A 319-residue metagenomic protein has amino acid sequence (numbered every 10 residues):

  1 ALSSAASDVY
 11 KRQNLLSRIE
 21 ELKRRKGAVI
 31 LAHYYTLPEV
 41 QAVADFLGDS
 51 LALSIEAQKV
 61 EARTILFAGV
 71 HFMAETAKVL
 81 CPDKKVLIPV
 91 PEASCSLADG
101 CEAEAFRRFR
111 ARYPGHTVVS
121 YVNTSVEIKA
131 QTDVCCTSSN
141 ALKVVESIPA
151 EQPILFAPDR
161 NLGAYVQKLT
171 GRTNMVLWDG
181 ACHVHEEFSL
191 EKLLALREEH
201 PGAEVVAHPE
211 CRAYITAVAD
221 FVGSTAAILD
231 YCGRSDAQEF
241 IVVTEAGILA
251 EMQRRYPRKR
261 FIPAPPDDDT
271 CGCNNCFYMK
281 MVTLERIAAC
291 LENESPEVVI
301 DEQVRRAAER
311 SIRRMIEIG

Functional and structural regions predicted by a protein language model:
A1-A6, Y10: Single conserved hydrophobic/aromatic residue that forms the stacking wall/gate of nucleotide- or nucleobase-binding
K11-A28, R314-E317: N-terminal basic/disordered segments at the start of proteins
G27-T36, V40-A42: N-terminal glycine-rich anion-binding loops that anchor highly charged ligand groups
D45-L53, D83-A93, V134-S139, T173-C182 (+3 more regions): Short hydrophobic/aromatic-enriched beta-strand-loop microsegments
L47-S96: Active-site cofactor/substrate anionic-group-binding motifs, chiefly glycine- and Lys/Arg-rich phosphate-binding loops
L87-P114, L177-E186, A264-K280: Long, charge-dense
D99-R108, E127, D133-P149, F156-L162 (+3 more regions): Active-site glycine-rich loop that binds ribose-phosphate moieties when present
A227, D236-A237, T244-A250, Y256-G319: C-terminal functional extensions of proteins
